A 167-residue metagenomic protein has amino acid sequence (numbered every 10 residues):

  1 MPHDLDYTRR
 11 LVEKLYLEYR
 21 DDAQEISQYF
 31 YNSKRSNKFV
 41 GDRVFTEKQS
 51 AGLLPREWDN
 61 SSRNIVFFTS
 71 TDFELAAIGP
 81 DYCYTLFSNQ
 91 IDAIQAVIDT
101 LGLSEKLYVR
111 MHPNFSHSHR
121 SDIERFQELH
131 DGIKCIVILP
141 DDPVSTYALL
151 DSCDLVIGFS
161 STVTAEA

Functional and structural regions predicted by a protein language model:
M1, D142-A167: A donor-sugar binding/catalytic signature common to diverse glycosyltransferases and related nucleotide-sugar
M1, I94, V137-D141: A generic structural motif
M1-T46: Active-site-proximal region of nucleotide-activated glycan assembly enzymes, centered on histidine/acidic-rich loops
N32-Q127: Conserved catalytic-core segment of nucleotide-activated headgroup transferases in glycan assembly
F39-V40, I136, P140-V144: Catalytic core segments in nucleotide and nucleic-acid processing enzymes
F68, V109-H112, I138-D142, D154-S160: Short His-Asn-centered micro-motif
I123-P140: Nucleotide-activated donor-binding/catalytic signature segment of Leloir-type glycosyltransferases, i.e., the conserved
